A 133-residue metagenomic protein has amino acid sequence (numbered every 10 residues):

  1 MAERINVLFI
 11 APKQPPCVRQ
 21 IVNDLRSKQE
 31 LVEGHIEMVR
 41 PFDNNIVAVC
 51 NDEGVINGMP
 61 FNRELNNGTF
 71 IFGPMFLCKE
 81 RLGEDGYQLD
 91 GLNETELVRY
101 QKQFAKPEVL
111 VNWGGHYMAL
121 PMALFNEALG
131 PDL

Functional and structural regions predicted by a protein language model:
M1-L133: Short beta-rich binding modules
